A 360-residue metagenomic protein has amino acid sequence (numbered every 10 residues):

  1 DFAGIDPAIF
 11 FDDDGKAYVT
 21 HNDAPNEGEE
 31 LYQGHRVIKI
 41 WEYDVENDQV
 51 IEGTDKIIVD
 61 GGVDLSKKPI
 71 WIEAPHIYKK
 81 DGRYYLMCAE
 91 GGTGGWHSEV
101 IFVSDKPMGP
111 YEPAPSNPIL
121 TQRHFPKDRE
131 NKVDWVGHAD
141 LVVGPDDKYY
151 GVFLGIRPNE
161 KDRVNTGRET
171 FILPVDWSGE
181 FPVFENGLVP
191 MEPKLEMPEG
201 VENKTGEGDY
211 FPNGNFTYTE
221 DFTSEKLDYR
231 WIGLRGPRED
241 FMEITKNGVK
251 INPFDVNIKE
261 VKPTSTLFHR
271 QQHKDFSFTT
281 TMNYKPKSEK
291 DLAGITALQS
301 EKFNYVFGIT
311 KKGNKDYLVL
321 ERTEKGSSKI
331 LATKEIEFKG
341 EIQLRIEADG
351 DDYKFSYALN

Functional and structural regions predicted by a protein language model:
D1-N360: Carbohydrate-active catalytic/glycan-binding domains of CAZyme proteins, especially the secreted or lumenal ectodomains
